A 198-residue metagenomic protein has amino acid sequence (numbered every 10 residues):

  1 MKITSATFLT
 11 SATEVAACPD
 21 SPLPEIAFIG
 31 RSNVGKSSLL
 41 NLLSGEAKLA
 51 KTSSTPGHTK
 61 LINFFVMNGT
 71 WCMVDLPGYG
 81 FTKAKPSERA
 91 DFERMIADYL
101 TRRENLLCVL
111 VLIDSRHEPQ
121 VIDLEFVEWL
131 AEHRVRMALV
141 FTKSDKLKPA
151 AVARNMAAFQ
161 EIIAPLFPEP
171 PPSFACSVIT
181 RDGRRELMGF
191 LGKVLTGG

Functional and structural regions predicted by a protein language model:
M1-K83, T196-G197: Conserved G1/Walker A P-loop phosphate-binding module
I3-V15, K146-G198: Canonical P-loop GTPase G-domain recognition
F8, S32, F65, M95-I96 (+2 more regions): Generic structural signal for conserved hydrophobic packing positions in ordered secondary structure
T13, H58, W71, G78-F81 (+3 more regions): Conserved nucleotide-binding/hydrolysis micro-motifs of P-loop NTPases
P22, K48, L61, E88-F92 (+7 more regions): Helical mechanochemical/support elements of P-loop NTPase systems and associated helical scaffolds
L43-A47, L100, L191: Hydrophobic aliphatic residues
N68-L107: Conserved nucleotide-sensing/catalytic segment adjacent to the nucleotide-binding pocket in NTP-handling enzymes
A97-P170: Conserved C-terminal guanine-recognition region of P-loop GTPase G domains, centered on the G4
